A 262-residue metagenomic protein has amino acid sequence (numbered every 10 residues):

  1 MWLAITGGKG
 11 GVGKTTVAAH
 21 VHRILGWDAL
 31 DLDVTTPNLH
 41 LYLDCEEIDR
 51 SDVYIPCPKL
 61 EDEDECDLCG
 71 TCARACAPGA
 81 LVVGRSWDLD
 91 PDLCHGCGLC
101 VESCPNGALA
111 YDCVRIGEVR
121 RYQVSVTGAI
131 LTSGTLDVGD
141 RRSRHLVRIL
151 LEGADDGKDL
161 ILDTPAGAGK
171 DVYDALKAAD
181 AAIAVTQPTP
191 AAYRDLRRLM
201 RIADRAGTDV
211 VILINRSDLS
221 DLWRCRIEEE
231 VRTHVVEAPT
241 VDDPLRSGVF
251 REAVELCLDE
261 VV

Functional and structural regions predicted by a protein language model:
W2, G8, V21, E46-L68 (+1 more regions): Ferredoxin-like iron-sulfur electron-transfer modules
K14: Conserved lysine of the Walker
V17: Hydrophobic positions on the alpha1 helix immediately C-terminal to the Walker A/P-loop
W27-L41, C113-V119: Short beta-strand-centered segment that lines the nucleotide-binding/catalytic pocket of NTP-utilizing
D33, S133-R142, V147-V172: Switch II (G3) loop of P-loop NTPases
T71-L89, L99-R115: Iron-sulfur cluster-binding cysteine motifs and their immediate structural context in ferredoxin-like electron-transfer
G169-P190, L196: Inter-motif core of Ras-like GTPase G domains
I202-V262: C-terminal lobe/tail of nucleotide-utilizing enzymes
